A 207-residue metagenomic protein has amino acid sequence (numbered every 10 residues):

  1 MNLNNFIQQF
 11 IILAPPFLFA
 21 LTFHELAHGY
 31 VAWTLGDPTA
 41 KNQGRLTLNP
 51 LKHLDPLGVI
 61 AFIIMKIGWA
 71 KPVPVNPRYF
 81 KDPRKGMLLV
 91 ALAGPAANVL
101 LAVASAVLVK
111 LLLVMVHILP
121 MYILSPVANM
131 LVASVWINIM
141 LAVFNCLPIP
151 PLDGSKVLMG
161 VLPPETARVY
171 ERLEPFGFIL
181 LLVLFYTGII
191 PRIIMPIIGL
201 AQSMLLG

Functional and structural regions predicted by a protein language model:
M1-G207: Hydrophobic transmembrane alpha-helices and their immediate loop junctions in multi-pass integral membrane proteins
